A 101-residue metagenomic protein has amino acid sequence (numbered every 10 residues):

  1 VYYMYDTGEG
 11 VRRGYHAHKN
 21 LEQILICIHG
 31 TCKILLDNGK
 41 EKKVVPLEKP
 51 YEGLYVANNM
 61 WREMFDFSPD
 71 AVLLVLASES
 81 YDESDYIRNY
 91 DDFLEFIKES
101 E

Functional and structural regions predicted by a protein language model:
V1-E52, D70, D82-E101: Non-catalytic, conserved peripheral segments adjacent to functional cores
I28, V56-A57, A77: A secondary-structure boundary/capping signal
L36-N38, D66, V75-A77: Residue-level recognition of conserved beta-strand positions in structured domain cores
L47-F67: Conserved metal-binding segment of the jelly-roll/cupin
W61, S78-D82: Short acidic/polar capping segments at secondary-structure boundaries
